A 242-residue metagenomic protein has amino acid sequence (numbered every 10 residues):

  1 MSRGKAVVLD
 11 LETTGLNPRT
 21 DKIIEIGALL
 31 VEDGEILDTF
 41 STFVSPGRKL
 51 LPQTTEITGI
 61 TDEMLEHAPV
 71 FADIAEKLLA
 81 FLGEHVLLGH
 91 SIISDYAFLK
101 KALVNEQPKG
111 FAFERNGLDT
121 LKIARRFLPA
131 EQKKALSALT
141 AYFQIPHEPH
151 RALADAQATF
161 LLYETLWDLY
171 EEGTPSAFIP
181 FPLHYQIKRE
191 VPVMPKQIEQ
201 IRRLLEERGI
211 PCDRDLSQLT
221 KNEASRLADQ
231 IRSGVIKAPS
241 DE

Functional and structural regions predicted by a protein language model:
M1-R115, P129-H150, S176: Conserved non-catalytic scaffold segment of RNase H-like nuclease domains
A102-N105, R126, Y142, T165-L169 (+1 more regions): Active-site catalytic microenvironments for nucleophilic, acid-base chemistry
A112-A124: A short, structured active-site edge motif that brings together acidic residues
L153-E164: Acidic, divalent-metal-coordinating active-site segment for phosphoryl/phosphodiester hydrolysis, typified by short
L162-E242: Acidic two-metal-ion nuclease catalytic site recognized across multiple nuclease folds, prominently DnaQ/RNase D-T
